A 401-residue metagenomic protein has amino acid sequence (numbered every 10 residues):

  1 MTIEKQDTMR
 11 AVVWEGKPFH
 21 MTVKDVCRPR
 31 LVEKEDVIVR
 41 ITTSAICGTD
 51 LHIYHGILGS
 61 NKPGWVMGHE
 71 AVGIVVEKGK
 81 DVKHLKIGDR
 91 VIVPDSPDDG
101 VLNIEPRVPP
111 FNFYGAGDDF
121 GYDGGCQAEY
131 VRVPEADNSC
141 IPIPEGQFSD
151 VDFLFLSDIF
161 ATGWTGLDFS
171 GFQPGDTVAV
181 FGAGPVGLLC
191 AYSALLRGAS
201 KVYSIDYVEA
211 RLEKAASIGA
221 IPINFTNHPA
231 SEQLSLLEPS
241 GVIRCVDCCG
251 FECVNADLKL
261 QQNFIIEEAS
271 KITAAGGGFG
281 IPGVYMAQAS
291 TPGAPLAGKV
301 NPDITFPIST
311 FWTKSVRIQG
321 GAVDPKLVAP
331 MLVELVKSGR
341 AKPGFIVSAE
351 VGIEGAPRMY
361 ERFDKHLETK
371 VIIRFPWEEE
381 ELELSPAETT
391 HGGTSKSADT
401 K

Functional and structural regions predicted by a protein language model:
M1-D7, D257, A322-K401: C-terminal hydrophobic helical "lid"/dimerization subdomain of Rossmann-like NAD(P)H-dependent oxidoreductases
C27-S44, I57-L102, G124, P144-G146: Glycine-rich beta-strand-centered segment in the early N-terminal region that forms part of a ligand/cofactor-binding
E70-V72, D89-R90, Y130, T165 (+3 more regions): Residue-level marker of beta-strand positions
D98-F181: NAD(P)H dinucleotide-binding glycine-rich loop of Rossmann-like/cofactor-binding domains, especially the beta1-alpha1
Q147-H228, V246: Mid-domain Rossmann-like dinucleotide-binding core that forms the NAD(H)/NADP(H) cofactor-binding site
S170, E213-S315, E379-E383, T390-G393 (+1 more regions): Glycine-rich cofactor phosphate-binding loops and adjacent beta1-alpha1 units of small-molecule cofactor enzyme domains
V208, Y285, D324: Residues in the short beta-alpha loop(s) of Rossmann-like NAD(P)-binding domains
